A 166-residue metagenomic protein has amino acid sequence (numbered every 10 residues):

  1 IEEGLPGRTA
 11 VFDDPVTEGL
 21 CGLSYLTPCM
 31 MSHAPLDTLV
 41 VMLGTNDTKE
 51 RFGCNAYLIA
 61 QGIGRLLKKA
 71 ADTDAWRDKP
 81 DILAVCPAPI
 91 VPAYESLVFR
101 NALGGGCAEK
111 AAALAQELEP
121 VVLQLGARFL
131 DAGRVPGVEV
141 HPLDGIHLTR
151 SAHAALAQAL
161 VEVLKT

Functional and structural regions predicted by a protein language model:
I1-K69, D74-W76, D81, E109-A113 (+2 more regions): Conserved SGNH/GDSL esterase-like catalytic core that processes O-acyl groups on lipids and polysaccharides
T9-D13, A93-V98, P142-L143: Short aromatic-enriched loop/helix-cap "lid" or pocket-rim segments at secondary-structure transitions that line
V40, L83-V85, R128-L130: Hydrophobic/aromatic beta-strand patches that form the interior of the parallel beta-sheet core in alpha/beta enzyme
L43-G44, C86-A88, G133-R134: Short, well-ordered beta-to-alpha junction loops that form the rim of enzyme active sites and present histidine/acidic
G62-K69, T73, E117-L125, A159 (+1 more regions): Alpha-helical structural signal in soluble globular domains
P80-I90: Histidine/lysine/aspartate-rich catalytic loop segments that bind and position anionic ligands
I90-D131: Substrate-gating cap/lid alpha-helix
R128, V140-T166: Histidine-centered active-site loop/cap adjacent to the catalytic His in serine esterases/O-acetyl transfer systems
